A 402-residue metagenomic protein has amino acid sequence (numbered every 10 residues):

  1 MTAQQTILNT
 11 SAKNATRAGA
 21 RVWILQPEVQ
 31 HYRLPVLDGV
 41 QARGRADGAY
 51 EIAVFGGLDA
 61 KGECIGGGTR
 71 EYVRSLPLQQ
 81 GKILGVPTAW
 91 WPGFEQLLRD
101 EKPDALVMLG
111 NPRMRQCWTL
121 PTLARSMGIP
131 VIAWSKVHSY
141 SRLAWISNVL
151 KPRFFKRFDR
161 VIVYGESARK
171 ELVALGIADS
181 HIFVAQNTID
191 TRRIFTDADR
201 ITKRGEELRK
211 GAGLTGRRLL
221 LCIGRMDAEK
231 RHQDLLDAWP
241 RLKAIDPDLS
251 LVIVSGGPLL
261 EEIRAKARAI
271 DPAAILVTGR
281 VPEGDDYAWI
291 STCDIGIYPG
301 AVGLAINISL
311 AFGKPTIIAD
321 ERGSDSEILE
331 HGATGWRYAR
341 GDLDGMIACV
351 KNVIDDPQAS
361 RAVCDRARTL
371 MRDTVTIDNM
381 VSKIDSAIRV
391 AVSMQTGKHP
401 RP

Functional and structural regions predicted by a protein language model:
W23, L214-K230, L236-W239: Conserved donor-binding/catalytic core segment of Leloir-type glycosyltransferases
R115, M127-I146, R157-R160: A short, histidine- and acid-enriched strand-loop-helix "catalytic/donor-clamping" loop that lines the nucleotide-sugar
K156-E206, L214-T215, V277-T278: Donor nucleotide-sugar binding/catalytic pocket of nucleotide-sugar-dependent glycosyltransferases
E261-V281: Nucleotide-activated donor-binding/catalytic signature segment of Leloir-type glycosyltransferases, i.e., the conserved
R280-V281, Y287-C293, S309-L310: Short alpha-helical donor nucleotide-sugar binding micro-motif in glycosyltransferases
S291-V302, K314-P315: Acidic donor-binding loop of glycosyltransferase active sites
H331-G332, W336-L343, N352-Q358: Conserved acidic donor-binding segment of nucleotide-sugar-dependent glycosyltransferases
G345, N352, A359-T374: A short, well-ordered alpha-helix in the C-terminal region of glycosyltransferases
